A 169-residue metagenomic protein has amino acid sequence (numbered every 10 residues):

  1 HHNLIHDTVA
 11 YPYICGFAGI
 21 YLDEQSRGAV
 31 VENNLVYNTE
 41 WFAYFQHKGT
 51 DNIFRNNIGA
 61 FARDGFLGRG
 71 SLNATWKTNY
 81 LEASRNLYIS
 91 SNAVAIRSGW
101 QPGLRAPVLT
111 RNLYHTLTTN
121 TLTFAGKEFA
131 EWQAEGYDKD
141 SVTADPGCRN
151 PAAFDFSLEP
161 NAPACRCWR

Functional and structural regions predicted by a protein language model:
H6, E32, Y37, F45 (+2 more regions): Residue-level detector of conserved, well-ordered beta-strand and adjacent loop positions that form binding/recognition
V9-A18, R27, E40-K48, A62-L72 (+3 more regions): Short glycine/acidic-rich loop motifs that flank beta-strands on beta-rich extracellular proteins
S26, T50, T78-N79: Small-residue (G/S/T/A) turn/hinge positions that recur once per unit in extracellular repeat modules
G49-I53, N57-A62, L104-A106: Active/binding-pocket-proximal capping segment
W76-R169: Acidic, glycine- and Ser/Thr-rich low-complexity intrinsically disordered tracts in extracellular/secreted proteins
